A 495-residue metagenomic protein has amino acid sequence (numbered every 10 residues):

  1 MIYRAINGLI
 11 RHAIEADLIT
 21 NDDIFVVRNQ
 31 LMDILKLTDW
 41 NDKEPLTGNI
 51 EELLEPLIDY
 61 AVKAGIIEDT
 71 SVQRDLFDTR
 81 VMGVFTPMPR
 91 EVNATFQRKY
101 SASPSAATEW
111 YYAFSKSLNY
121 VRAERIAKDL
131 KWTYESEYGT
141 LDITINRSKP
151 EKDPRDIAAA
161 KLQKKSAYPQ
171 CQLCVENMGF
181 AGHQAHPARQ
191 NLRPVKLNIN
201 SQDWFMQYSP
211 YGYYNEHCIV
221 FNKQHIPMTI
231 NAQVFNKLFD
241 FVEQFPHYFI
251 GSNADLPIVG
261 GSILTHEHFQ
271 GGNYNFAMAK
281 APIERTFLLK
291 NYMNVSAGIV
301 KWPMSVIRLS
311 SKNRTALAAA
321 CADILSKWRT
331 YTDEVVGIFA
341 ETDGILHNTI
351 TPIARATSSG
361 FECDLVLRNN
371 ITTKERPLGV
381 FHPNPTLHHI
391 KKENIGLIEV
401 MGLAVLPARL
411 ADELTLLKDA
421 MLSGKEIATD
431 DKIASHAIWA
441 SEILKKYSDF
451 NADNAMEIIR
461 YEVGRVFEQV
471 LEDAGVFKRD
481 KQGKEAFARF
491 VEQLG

Functional and structural regions predicted by a protein language model:
M1-P227, K301-P303, A318-C321, K327-G495: Active-site microenvironments that recognize anionic phosphate/pyrophosphate groups
N191-R193, H225-I250: Helical scaffold of the NTase/Pol beta-like nucleotidyltransferase catalytic core
W204-S209, V234, L238-V242, L288-V295: Structured alpha-helical segments in the cores of large, soluble enzyme domains
M206, I250, E267-F269: Hydrophobic faces of well-ordered beta-strands that scaffold small-molecule active sites in alpha/beta enzyme cores
N215-N222, V259-F276, V366: Histidine-centered divalent-metal-coordination microenvironment in nucleic-acid enzymes
K237-F241, D323, V466: Amphipathic alpha-helical segments that form well-ordered structural scaffolds and often line/cohere around active
V242-S262, G271-D323, R329-T332: Catalytic or ion-translocation cores adjacent to nucleophile or general acid/base/metal-coordination motifs in diverse
P257-T265, D343-T349: Beta-rich nucleic-acid/ligand-interaction surfaces
